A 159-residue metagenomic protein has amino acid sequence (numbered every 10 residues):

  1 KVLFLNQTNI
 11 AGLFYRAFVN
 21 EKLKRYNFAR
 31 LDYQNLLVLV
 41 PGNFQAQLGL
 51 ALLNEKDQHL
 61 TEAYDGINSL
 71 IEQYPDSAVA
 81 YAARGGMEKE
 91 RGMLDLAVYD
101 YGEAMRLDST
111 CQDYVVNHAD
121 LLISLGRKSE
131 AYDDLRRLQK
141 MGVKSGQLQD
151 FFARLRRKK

Functional and structural regions predicted by a protein language model:
K1, K22-N35, K56-S69, R91-E103 (+1 more regions): Structural signature of tandem alpha-helical TPR/SEL1-like repeats, specifically the intra-repeat loop/turn
F14, E21, E55, A82 (+2 more regions): Position-specific recognition of the canonical hydrophobic site in helix A of tetratricopeptide repeat
S124-K159: Terminal, low-structured helical/coil segments at or just beyond the last alpha-helical repeat
